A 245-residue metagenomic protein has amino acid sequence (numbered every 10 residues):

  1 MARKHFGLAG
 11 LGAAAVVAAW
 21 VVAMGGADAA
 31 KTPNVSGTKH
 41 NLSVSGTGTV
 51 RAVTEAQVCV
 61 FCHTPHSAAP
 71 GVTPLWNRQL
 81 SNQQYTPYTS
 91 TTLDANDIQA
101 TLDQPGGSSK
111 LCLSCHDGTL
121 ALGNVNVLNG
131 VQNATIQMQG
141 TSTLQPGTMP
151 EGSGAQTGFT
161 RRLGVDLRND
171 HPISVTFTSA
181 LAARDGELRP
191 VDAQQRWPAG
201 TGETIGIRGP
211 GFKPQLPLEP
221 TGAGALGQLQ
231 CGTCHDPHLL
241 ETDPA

Functional and structural regions predicted by a protein language model:
A2-A14: Bacterial N-terminal signal peptides that target proteins for export
G12-A23: Bacterial N-terminal signal peptides
M24-V60, T64-A245: C-type cytochrome heme-c attachment and multiheme electron-transfer modules
